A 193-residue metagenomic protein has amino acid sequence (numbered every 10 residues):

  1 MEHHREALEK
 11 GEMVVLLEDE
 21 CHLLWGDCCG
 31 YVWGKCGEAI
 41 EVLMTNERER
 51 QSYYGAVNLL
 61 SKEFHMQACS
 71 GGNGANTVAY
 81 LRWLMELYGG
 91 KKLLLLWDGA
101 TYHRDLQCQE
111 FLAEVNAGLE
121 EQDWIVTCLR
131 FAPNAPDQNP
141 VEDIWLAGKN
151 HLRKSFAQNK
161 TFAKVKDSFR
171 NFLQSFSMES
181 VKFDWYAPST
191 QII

Functional and structural regions predicted by a protein language model:
M1-I193: Short functional hotspots at interaction and active-site rims
